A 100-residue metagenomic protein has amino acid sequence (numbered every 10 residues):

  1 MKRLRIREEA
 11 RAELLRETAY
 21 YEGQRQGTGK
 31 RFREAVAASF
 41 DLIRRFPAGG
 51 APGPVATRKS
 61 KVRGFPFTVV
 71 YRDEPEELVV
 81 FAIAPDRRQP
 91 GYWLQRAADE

Functional and structural regions predicted by a protein language model:
M1-R33, Q95, E100: Arg/Lys-rich, positively charged N-terminal/basic patches that mediate binding to nucleic acids
A12, L42, P85: Active-site micro-motifs of SAM-dependent methyltransferase domains
A19, Q26, D41, R45-A48 (+2 more regions): Generic structural signal for secondary-structure transition and capping sites
K30, T68, R72-E100: Enriched for short, Lys/Arg-rich terminal
A38, R45-V79: Basic/aromatic recognition patch in beta-strand/loop cores that engages polyanionic ligands
